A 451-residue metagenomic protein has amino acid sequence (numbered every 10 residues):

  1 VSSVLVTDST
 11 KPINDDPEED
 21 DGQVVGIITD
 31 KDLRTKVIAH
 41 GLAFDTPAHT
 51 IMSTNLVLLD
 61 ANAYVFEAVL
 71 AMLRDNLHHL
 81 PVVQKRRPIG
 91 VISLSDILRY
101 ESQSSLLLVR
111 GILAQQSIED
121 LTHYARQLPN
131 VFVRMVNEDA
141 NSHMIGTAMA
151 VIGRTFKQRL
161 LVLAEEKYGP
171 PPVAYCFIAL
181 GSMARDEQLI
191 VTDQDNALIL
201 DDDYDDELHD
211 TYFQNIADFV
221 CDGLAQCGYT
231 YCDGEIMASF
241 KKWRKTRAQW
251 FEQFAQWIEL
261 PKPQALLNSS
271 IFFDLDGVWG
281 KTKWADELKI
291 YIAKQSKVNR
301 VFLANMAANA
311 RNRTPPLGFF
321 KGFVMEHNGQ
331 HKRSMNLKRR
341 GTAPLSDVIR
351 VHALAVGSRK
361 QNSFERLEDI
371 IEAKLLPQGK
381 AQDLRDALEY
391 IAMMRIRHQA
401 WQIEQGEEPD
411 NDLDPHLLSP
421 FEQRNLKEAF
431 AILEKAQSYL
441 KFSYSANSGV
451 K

Functional and structural regions predicted by a protein language model:
V1-S2, D20: Eukaryotic alpha-helical scaffold "rod" segments
S2-S3, H78: Short acidic/polar active-site loop segments enriched in Thr and Asp
V6-K11, V82: Sensor-regulatory modules in signal-transduction proteins
T7-D8, S95-L98, L200-Y204: Short beta-strand-to-loop transition segments that serve as allosteric relay/switch motifs in sensory/regulatory domains
I13-N14, I89, E187, K241: Generic structural signal for helix capping and beta-alpha/helix-loop junctions
D16-D75, P88-M135: Tandem CBS (Bateman) regulatory domains
K85: Internal, well-ordered alpha/beta segment that forms a basic, Gly-enriched binding/recognition surface
V109-K451: A nucleotide- and high-energy phosphate-metabolite-utilizing enzyme signature
